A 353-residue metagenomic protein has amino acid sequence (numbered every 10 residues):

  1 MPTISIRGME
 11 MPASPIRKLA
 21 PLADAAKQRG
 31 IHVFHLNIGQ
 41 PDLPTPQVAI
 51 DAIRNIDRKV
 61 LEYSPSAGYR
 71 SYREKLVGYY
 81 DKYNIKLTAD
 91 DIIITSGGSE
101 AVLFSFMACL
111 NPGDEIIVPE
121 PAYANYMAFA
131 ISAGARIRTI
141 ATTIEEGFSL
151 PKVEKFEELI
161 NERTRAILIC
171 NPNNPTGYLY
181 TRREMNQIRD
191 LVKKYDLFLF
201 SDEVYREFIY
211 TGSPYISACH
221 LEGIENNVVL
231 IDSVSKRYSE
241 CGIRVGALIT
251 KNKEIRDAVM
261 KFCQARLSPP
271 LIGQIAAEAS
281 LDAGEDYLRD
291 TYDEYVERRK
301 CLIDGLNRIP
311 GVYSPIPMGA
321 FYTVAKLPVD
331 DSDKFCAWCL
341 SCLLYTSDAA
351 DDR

Functional and structural regions predicted by a protein language model:
P2-G97, F104, S280-A283: N-terminal small-domain helix-loop-helix segment of the aminotransferase-like
A26-R29, A133, K194-Y195: Helix C-cap/helix->beta junction micro-motif
A108-A130: Conserved PLP-anchoring active-site segment centered on the Schiff-base-forming lysine
T142-S213: Active-site phosphate-binding strand-loop segment of PLP-dependent enzymes
H220-D257: Active-site PLP attachment segment
D257-C263, S280-I303: Structural signature of PLP-dependent enzymes
E278, E294-I303, S314-L327: Conserved glycine-rich beta-strand-loop-beta hairpin in the small C-terminal domain of fold type I
Y345-D352: Conserved small/polar residues in nucleotide/adenosyl-binding loops
